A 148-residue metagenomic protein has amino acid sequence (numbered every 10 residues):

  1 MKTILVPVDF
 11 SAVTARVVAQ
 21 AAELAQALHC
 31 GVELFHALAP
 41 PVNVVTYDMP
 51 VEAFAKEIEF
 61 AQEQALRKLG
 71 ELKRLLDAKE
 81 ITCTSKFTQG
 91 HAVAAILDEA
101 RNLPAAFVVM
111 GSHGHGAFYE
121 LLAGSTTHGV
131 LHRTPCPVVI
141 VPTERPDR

Functional and structural regions predicted by a protein language model:
M1-V17, T46, F107, H132-R148: Intrinsically disordered or low-complexity boundary/linker segments at protein termini and domain junctions
K2-E52, I81: Small/aliphatic-rich secondary-structure junction motif
D9, G90, S112-H115, T143-E144: Histidine-centered beta-alpha loop that forms part of the nucleotide-sugar donor binding/catalytic region in diverse
A27, K73-V108, R145-R148: Structural beta-alpha unit
F35, T84-T88, V139: General small-molecule cofactor/ligand-binding pocket signal
A37-R67, D147-R148: Acidic, proline/glycine-rich short linear motifs
M49-A53, N102-P104, T126-T127: Short, hinge-like loop/turn segments at secondary-structure boundaries
F107-H132, D147-R148: Glycine-rich, Arg-bearing micro-motifs that act as flexible, cationic patches
